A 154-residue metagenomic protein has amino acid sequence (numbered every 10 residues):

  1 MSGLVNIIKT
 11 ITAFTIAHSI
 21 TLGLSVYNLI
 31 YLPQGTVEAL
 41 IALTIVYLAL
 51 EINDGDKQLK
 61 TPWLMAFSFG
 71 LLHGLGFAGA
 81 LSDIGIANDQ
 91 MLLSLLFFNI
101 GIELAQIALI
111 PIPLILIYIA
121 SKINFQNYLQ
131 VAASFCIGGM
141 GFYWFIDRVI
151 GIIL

Functional and structural regions predicted by a protein language model:
M1-L154: Membrane metalloprotein/metal-transporter helix-bundle signature
